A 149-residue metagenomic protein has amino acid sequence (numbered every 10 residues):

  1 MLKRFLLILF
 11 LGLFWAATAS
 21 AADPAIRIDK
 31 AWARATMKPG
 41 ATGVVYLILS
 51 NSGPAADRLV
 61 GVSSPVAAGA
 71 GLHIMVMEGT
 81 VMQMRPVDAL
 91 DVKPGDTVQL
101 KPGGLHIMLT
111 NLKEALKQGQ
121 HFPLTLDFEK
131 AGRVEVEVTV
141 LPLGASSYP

Functional and structural regions predicted by a protein language model:
M1, G12, S147-P149: Charged interaction patches that mediate protein-protein contacts
M1-L7: Bacterial N-terminal signal peptides that target proteins for export
L7-A16: Bacterial N-terminal signal peptides
A17-A21: Sec/Tat signal peptide C-region and signal peptidase I cleavage site
A22-P149: Compact, glycine-rich, soluble single-domain proteins
